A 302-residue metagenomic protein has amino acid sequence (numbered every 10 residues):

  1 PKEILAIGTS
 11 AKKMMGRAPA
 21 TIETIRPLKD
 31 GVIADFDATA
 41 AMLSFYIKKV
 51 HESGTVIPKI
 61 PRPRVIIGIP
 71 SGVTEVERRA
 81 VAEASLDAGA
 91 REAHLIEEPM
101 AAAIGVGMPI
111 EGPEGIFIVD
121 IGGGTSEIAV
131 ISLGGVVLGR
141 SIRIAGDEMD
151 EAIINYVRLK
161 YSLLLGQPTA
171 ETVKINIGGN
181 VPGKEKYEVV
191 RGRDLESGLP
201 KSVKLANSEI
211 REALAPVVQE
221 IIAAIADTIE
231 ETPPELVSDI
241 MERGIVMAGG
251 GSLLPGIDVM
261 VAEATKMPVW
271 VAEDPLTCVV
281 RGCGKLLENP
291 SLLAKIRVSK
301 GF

Functional and structural regions predicted by a protein language model:
P1-I121, A129-I245, S252-F302: Nucleotide/phosphate-binding catalytic cleft detector across ATP-hydrolyzing and phosphate-transferring enzymes
